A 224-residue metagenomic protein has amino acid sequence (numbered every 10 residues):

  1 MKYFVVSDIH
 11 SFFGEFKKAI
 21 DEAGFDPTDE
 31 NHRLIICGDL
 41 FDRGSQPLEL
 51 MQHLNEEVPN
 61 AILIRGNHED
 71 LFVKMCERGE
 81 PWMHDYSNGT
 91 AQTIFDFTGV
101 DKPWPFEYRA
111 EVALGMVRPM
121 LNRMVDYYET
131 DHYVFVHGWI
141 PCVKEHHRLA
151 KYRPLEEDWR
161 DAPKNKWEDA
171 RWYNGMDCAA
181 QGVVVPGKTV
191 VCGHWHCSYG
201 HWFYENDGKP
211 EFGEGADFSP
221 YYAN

Functional and structural regions predicted by a protein language model:
M1-H53, E57: N-terminal active-site segment of His-dependent metallophosphoesterases
V6-S7, L34-G38, L63-N67, V136 (+2 more regions): Active-site neighborhood of phospho(di)ester-bond hydrolases with catalytic His/Asp-centered motifs
H10, F41, H68-E69, W139-P141 (+1 more regions): Catalytic metal-binding/acid-base residues of hydrolase active sites
F16, Q46-P47, V73-M75, E145-H146 (+1 more regions): Short glycine-/acidic-enriched loop or helix-start segments at secondary-structure transitions that form or flank
E22-A23, L50-L54, G79-W82, Y152-R153 (+1 more regions): Glycine-rich, phosphate-binding/catalytic loops in enzymes
E30, G44-D126, D131, E157: Active-site neighborhood of divalent metal-dependent phosphoester bond hydrolases
F95, V100-N224: Acidic, His/Gly-enriched loop-helix segments that form or flank divalent-metal centers in metallo-dependent hydrolases
